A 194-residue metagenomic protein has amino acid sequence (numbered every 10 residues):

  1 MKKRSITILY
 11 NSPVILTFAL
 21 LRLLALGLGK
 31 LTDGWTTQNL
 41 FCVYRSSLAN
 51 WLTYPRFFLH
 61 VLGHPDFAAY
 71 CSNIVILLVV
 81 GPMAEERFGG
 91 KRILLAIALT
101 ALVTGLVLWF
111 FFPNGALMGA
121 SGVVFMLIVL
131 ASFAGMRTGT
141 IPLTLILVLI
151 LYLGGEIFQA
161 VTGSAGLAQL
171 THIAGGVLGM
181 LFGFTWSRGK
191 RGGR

Functional and structural regions predicted by a protein language model:
M1-R194: A detector for small-residue-rich transmembrane helices and their helix-helix packing motifs
